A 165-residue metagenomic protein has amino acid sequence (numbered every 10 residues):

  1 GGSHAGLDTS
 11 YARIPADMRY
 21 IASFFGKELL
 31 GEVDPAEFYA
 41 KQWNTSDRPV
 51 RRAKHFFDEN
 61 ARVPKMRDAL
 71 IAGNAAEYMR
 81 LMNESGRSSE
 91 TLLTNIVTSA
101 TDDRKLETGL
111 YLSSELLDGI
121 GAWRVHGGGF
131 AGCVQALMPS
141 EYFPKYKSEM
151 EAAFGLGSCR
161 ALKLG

Functional and structural regions predicted by a protein language model:
G1-R124, A136-G165: C-terminal nucleotide
A131-Q135: N-terminal pre-core extensions flanking Radical SAM catalytic domains
